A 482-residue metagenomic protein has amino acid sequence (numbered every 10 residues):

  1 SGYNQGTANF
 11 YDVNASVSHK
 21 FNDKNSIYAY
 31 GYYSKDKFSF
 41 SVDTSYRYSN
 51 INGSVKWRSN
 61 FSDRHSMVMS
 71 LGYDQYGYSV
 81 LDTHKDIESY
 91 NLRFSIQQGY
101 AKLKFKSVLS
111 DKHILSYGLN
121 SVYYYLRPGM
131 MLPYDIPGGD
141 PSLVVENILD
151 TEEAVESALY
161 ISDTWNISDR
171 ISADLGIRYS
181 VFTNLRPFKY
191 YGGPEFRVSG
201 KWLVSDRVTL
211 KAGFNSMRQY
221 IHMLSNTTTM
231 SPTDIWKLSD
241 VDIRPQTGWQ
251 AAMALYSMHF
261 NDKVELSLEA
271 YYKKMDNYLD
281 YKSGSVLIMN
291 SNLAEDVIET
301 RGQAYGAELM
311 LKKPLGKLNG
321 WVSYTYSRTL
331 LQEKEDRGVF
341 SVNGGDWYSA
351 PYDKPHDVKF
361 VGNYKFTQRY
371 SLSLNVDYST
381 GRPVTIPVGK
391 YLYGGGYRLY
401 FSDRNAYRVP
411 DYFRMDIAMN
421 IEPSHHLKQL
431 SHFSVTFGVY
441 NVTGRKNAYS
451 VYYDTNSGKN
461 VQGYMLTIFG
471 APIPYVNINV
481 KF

Functional and structural regions predicted by a protein language model:
G2-Y3, F38-T44, N52-K56, H84-L92 (+11 more regions): Extracellular loop and loop/strand-boundary signature of outer-membrane beta-barrel proteins
A15-D36, R47-P187, L203, S267-A270 (+2 more regions): Face-selective signature of the C-terminal outer-membrane beta-barrel domain
Y33-K37, Y73-G77, S121-R127, I177-T183 (+9 more regions): Transmembrane beta-strands of outer-membrane beta-barrel pores
G77-S79, R127-G139, F188, W202 (+5 more regions): Surface-exposed extracellular loop regions of Gram-negative outer-membrane beta-barrel proteins, predominantly
Q98-K102, N147-A154, A158, R244 (+5 more regions): Outer membrane beta-barrel strand-and-loop segments of large Gram-negative receptors, especially TonB-dependent
S110-I114, N120, D150-M275, T325 (+3 more regions): Structural signature of Gram-negative outer-membrane beta-barrels, strongest in the C-terminal barrel of TonB-dependent
Y272-K274, E295-V388: Gram-negative outer-membrane beta-barrel transporters
R369, Y378-G396, R414, N420-F482: C-terminal beta-signal and adjacent terminal beta-strands/loops of Gram-negative outer-membrane beta-barrel proteins
